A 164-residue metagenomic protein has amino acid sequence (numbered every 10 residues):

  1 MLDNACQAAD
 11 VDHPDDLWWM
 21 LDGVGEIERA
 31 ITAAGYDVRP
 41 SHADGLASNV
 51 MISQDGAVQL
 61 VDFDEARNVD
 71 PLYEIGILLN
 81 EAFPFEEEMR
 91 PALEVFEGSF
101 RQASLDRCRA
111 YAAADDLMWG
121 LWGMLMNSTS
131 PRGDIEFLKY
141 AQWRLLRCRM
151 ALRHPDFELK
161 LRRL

Functional and structural regions predicted by a protein language model:
M1-A43, S53-D55, R163: An alpha-helical support segment within catalytic cores of ATP-dependent transferases
P40, Q59-D62: Pre-DFG segment of protein kinase catalytic domains
L72-A103, A113-R132, R147: Active-site activation/catalytic loop segments of kinase-like enzymes and analogous catalytic loops in related
D106-A110: Residue-level signature of transmembrane alpha-helical entry/exit and packing/kink sites in multi-pass membrane
L121-L164: ATP/Mg2+ or Mg2+-diphosphate-binding catalytic cores that bind nucleotide phosphates or diphosphates via glycine-rich
